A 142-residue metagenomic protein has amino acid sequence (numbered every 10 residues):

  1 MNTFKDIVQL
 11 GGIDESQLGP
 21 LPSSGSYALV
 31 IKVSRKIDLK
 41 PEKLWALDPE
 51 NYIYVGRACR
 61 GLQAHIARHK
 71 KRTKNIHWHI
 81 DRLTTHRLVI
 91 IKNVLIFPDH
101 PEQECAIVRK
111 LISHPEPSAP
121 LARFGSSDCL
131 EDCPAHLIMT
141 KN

Functional and structural regions predicted by a protein language model:
M1-I66, K71, I91, L95-E102 (+1 more regions): GIY-YIG nuclease catalytic motif and its immediate N-terminal context
G61, Q103, P120-F124, D128-D132 (+1 more regions): Alpha-helical transmembrane segments of multi-pass membrane proteins predominantly involved in bioenergetics
T73-W78: Cytochrome P450 catalytic domain signature, combining two hallmark sequence patches
I80-S126: Mid-chain, well-packed structural core segment of small domains
